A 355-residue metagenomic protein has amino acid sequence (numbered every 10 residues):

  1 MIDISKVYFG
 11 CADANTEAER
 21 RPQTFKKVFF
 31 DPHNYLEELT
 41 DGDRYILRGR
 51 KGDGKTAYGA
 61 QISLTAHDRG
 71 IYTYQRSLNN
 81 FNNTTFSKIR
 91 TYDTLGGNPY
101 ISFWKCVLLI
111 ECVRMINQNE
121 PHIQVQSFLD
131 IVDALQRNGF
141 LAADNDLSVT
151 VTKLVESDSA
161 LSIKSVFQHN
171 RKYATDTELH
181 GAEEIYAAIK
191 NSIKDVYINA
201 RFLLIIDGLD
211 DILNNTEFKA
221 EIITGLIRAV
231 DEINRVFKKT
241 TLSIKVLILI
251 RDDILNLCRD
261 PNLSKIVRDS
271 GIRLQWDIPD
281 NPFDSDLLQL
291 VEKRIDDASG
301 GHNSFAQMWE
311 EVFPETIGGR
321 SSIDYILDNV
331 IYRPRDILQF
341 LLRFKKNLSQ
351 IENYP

Functional and structural regions predicted by a protein language model:
M1-Y45, R50, H67-G70, Y74 (+1 more regions): A short, basic N-terminal segment
G10-R20, E37-L39, D176-E178, A182 (+3 more regions): Localized chelating/binding microdomains that coordinate divalent metal ions or stabilize phosphate-bearing
F30-D68, R171-A187, G271-E292: Long, acidic, intrinsically disordered low-complexity segments
G42, D53-A57, Q61, F103 (+10 more regions): Short, well-structured alpha-helical interface segments that form or flank functional binding sites
R50-L203, I212, E217, L255 (+1 more regions): P-loop NTPase nucleotide-binding core
I62-A66, L108, C112-E120, I189-Y197 (+4 more regions): Hydrophobic, Leu/Ile/Phe/Ala-enriched alpha-helical segments that form helix-helix packing faces
H122, L288, E292-P355: Conserved AAA+ ATPase small/helical "lid" subdomain
E183-L203, G208-G319: The catalytic "switch" region of P-loop NTPases
